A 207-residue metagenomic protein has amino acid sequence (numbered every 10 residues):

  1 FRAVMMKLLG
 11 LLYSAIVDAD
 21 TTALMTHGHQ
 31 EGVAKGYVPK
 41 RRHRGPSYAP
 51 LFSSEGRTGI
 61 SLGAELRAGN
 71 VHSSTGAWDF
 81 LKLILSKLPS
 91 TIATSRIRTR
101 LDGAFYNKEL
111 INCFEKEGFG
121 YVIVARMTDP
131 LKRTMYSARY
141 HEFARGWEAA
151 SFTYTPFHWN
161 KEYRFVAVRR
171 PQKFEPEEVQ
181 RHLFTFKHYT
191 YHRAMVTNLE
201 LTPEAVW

Functional and structural regions predicted by a protein language model:
F1-F52: Active-site-proximal, Lys/Arg-enriched surface segment that forms a nucleic-acid-binding/basic interface patch
Y13-L24, G59, I97-Y106, Y121 (+1 more regions): Short, conserved catalytic/metal-binding motifs centered on acidic residues
A19-T21, F52, G63-L66, L101 (+1 more regions): Glycine-rich, histidine-containing beta strand-loop boundary motifs that form or position
L24-T26, I60, N70-S73, A104-E109 (+3 more regions): Flexible loop/turn segments at secondary-structure boundaries
H27-V33, V38, L62-L66, K108-F114 (+2 more regions): Short acidic, glycine/serine/threonine-rich loops at helix termini
Y37-I92, R193: Electropositive, glycine- and tryptophan-enriched low-complexity nucleic-acid-binding patches
V71-P130: Domain-level cores of phosphate- or acyl-group-handling catalytic modules
G120-W207: An anionic, glycine-rich sequence signature occurring as long contiguous blocks
